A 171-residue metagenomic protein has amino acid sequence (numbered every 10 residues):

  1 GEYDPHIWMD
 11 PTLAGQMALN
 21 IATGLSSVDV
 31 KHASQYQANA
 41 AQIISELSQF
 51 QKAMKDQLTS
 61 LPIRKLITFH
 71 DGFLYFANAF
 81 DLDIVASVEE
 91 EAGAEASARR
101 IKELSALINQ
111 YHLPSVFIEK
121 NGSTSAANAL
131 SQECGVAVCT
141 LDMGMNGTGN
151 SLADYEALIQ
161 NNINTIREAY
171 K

Functional and structural regions predicted by a protein language model:
G1-K171: Extracytoplasmic metal-acquisition and chelation regions
